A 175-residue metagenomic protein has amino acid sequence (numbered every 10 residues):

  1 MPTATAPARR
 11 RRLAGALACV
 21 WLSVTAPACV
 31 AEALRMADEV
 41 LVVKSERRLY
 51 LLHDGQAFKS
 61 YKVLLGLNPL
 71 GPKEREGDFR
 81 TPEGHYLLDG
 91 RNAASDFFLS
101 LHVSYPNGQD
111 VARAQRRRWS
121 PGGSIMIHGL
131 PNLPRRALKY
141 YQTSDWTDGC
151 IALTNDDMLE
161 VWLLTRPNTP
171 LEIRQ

Functional and structural regions predicted by a protein language model:
M1-A8: N-terminal secretory signal peptides that target proteins for export/translocation
R9-A18: N-terminal export leaders
T25-P27: N-terminal signal peptide c-region/cleavage motif recognized by signal peptidases
V30-F79, E83-H85: N-terminal secretory signal peptides
L34-R35, G77, G90-Q175: Exported/periplasmic cell-wall-interacting domains
